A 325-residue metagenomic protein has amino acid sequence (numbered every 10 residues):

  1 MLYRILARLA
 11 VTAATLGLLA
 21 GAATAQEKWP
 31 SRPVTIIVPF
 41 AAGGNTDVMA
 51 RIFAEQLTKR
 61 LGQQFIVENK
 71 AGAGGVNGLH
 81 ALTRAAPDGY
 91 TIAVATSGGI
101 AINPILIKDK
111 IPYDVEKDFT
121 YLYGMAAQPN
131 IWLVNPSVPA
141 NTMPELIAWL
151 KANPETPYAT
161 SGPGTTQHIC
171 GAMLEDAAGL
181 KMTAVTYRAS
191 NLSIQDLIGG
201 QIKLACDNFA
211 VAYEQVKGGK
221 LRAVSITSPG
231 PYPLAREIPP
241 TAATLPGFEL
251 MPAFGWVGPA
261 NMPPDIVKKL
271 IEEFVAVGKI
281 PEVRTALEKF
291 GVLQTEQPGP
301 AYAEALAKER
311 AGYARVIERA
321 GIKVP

Functional and structural regions predicted by a protein language model:
M1-S31, P144, V324-P325: Short, low-complexity disordered leader/linker segments with a strong preference for bacterial N-terminal type II
R4-I5, Q26, K59-R60, P136 (+6 more regions): Short hydrophobic alpha-helices and adjacent helix-cap/hinge residues
A25-K117, E155-T156, P163, Q167 (+3 more regions): N-terminal (or domain-start) structured segment
S31-P33, D176, K217, P264-P325: An extracytoplasmic/periplasmic, membrane-proximal ligand-sensing/linker region
V48, I52, Q56, N77 (+15 more regions): Extracytoplasmic/secreted proteins, especially bacterial periplasmic and envelope-associated proteins
R84-Y90, S97, I105-L192, T241 (+2 more regions): Hinge/capping helix and adjacent helix->loop/strand transition within the periplasmic-binding protein
G99-K108, M173-A177, K203-R236: A ligand-binding cleft/hinge motif common to bilobed small-molecule-binding domains
